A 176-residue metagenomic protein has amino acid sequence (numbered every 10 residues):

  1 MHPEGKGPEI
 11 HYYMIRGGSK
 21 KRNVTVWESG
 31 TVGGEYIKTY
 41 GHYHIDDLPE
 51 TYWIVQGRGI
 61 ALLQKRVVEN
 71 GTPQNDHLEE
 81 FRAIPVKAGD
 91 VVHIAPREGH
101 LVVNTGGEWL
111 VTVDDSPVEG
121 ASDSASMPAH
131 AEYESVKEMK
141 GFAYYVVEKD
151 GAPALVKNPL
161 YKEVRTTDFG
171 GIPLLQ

Functional and structural regions predicted by a protein language model:
M1-P85, T105-Q176: Active-site region of the double-stranded beta-helix
P85-G107: Conserved metal-binding segment of the jelly-roll/cupin
